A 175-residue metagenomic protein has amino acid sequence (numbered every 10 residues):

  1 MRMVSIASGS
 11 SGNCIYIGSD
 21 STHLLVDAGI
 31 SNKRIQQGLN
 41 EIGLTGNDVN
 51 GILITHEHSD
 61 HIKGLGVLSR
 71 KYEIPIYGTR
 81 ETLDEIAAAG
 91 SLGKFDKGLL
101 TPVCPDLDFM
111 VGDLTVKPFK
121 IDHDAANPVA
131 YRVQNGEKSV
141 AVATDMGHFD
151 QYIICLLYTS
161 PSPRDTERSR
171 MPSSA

Functional and structural regions predicted by a protein language model:
M1-I42, P128-D145: Conserved beta-strand hairpin/beta-sheet module of binuclear metal-dependent hydrolase folds, prominently
A28-I30, E57, E81, I121-D124 (+1 more regions): Active-site metal-binding loops of divalent metal-dependent hydrolases
N32-G78: Active-site metal-binding motif and surrounding structural segment of the metallo-beta-lactamase
I35, L65-L68, I86, I153 (+1 more regions): Hydrophobic packing residues within well-ordered alpha-helices of enzyme cores
R80-A130, Q134-E137: Metallo-beta-lactamase
H148-L157: Short amphipathic alpha-helices and their capping/turn segments at secondary-structure boundaries
Y158-P163: Conserved small/polar residues in nucleotide/adenosyl-binding loops
S169-A175: Hydrophobic alpha-helical segments, chiefly the membrane-spanning helices and signal/signal-anchor peptides
